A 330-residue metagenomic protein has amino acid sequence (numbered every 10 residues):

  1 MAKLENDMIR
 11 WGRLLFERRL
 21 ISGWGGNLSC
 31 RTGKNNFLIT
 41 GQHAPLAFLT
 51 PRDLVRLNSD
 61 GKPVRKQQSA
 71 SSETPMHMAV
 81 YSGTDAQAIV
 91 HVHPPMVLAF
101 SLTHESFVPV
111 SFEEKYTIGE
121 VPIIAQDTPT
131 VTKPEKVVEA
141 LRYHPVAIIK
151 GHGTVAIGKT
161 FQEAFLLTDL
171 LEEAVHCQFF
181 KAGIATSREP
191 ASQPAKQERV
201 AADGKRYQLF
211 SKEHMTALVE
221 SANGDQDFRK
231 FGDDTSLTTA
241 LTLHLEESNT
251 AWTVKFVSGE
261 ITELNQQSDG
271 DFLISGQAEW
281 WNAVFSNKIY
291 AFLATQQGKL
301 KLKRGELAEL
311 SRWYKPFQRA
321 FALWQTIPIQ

Functional and structural regions predicted by a protein language model:
M1-E213, D271-L273, S286-I289, Q297-K301 (+2 more regions): Glycine-rich flexible loops
Q193-Q330: Feature captures hydrophobic
